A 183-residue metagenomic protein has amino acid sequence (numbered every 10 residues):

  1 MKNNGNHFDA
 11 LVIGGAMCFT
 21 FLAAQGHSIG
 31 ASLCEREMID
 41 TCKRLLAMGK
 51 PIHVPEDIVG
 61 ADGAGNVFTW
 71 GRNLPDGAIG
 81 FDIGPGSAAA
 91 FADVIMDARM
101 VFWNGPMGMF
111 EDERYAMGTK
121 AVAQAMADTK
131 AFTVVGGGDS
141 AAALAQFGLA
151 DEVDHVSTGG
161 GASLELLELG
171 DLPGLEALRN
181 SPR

Functional and structural regions predicted by a protein language model:
M1-R183: Active-site loop-to-helix "anion-binding N-cap" substructures in soluble metabolic enzymes
